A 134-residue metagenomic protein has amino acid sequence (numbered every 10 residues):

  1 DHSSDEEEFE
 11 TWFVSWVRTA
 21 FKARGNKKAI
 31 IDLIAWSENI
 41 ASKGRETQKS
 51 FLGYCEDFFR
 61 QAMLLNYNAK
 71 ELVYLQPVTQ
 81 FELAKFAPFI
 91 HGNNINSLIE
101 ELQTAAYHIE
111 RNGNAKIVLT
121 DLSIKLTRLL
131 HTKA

Functional and structural regions predicted by a protein language model:
D1-Y54, F58-A134: Charged, glycine-rich active-site and insertion segments that engage polyanionic ligands
